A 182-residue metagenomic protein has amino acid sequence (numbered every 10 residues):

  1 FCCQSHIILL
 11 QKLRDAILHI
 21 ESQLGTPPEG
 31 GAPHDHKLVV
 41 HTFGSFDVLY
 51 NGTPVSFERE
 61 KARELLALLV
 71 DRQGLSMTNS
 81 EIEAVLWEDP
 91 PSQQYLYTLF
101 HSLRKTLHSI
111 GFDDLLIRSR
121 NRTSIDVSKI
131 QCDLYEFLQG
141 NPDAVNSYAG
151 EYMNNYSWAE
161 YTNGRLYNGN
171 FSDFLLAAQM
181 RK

Functional and structural regions predicted by a protein language model:
F1-C2: Alpha-helical protein-protein interaction scaffolds
H6-K182: Intrinsically disordered, low-complexity protein-interaction/activation regions
